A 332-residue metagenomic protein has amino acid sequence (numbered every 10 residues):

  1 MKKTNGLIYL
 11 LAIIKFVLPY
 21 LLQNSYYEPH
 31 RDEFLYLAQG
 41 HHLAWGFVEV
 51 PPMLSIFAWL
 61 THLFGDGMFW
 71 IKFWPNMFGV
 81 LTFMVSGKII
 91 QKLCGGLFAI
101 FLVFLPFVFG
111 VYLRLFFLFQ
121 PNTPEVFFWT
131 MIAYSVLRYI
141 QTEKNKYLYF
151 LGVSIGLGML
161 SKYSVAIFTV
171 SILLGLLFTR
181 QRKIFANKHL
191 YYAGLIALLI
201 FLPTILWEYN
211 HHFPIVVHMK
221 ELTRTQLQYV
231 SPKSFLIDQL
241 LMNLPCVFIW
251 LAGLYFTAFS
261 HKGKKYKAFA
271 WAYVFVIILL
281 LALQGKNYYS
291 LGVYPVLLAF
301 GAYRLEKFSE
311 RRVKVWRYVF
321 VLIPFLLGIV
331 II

Functional and structural regions predicted by a protein language model:
Y9, F73-C94, M131-S135: Transmembrane-helix motifs of polytopic, lipid-linked glycan transferases
L11-I13, L102-G110, I155, M159: Short helix- or helix-capping micro-motifs that position conserved polar/aromatic residues at function-defining sites
L22-Y36, W45-F57, G65-F69: Extracytoplasmic catalytic/substrate-binding loops of multi-pass membrane glycan-assembly enzymes
A38-H41, P124-Q141, Y147-I155: Specific aromatic-rich, kink-prone transmembrane helix
P52-I56, F64-L81, L115-F119: Loop-to-helix entry region of an early transmembrane alpha helix in multi-pass inner-membrane enzymes
Q91-L97, I132-L148, L254-K262: Membrane-interface transmembrane helices that cradle and orient dolichyl/undecaprenyl
V111-E125: Short acidic/glycine- and proline-prone juxtamembrane loop motifs at membrane-interface regions of multi-pass membrane
L157, A166-G263, L280, I329-I332: Transmembrane-lumen/periplasm boundary regions of multi-pass, lipid-linked membrane glycan transferases
